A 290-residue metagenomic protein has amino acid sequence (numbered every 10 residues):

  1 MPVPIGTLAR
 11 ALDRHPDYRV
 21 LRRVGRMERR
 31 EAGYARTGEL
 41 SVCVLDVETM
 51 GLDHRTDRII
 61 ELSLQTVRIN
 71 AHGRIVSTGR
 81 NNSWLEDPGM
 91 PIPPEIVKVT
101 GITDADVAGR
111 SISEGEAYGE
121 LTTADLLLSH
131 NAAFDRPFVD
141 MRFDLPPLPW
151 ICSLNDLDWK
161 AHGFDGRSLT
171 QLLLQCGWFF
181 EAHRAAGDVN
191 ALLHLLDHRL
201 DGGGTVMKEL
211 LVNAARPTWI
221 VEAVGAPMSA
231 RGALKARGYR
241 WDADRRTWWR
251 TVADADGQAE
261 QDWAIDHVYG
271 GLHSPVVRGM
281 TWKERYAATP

Functional and structural regions predicted by a protein language model:
M1-G33, H198-P290: Acidic two-metal-ion nuclease catalytic site recognized across multiple nuclease folds, prominently DnaQ/RNase D-T
P2-P149, H162-A182, G271: Conserved non-catalytic scaffold segment of RNase H-like nuclease domains
R110, A186, T247: Residue-level "edge-of-site" marker
Y118-G119, D125, R136-V139, D156 (+3 more regions): HAD-like small-molecule phosphatases
F143, A161, D197-D201: Hydrophobic/aromatic-lined pockets within catalytic cores
G187-L195: Acidic, divalent-metal-coordinating active-site segment for phosphoryl/phosphodiester hydrolysis, typified by short
